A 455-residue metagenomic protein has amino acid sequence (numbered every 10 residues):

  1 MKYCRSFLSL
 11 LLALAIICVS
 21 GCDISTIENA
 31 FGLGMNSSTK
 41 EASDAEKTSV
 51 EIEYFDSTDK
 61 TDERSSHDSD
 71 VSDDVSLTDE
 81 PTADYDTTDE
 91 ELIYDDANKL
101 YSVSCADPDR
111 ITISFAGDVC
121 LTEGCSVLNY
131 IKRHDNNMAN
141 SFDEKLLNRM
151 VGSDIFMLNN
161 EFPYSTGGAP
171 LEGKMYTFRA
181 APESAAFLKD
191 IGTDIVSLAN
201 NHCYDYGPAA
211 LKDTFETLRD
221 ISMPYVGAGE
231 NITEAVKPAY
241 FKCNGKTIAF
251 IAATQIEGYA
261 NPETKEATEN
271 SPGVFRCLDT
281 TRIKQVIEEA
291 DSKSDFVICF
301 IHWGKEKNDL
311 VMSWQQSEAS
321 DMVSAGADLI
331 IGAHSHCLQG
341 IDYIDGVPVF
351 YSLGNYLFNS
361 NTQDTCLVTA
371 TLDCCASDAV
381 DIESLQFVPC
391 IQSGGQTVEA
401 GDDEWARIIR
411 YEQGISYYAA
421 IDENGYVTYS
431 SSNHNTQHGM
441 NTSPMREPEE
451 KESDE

Functional and structural regions predicted by a protein language model:
M1-D74: Gram-positive cell-envelope targeting signals
E28, G32, I52, D70 (+1 more regions): Acidic, metal/ion-coordinating pockets
